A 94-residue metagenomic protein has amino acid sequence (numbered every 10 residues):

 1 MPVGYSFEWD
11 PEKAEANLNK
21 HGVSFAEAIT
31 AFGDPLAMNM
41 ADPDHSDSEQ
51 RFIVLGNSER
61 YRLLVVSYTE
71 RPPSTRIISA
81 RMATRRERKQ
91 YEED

Functional and structural regions predicted by a protein language model:
M1-D94: Ribonuclease/tRNase effector modules and their secretory precursors
